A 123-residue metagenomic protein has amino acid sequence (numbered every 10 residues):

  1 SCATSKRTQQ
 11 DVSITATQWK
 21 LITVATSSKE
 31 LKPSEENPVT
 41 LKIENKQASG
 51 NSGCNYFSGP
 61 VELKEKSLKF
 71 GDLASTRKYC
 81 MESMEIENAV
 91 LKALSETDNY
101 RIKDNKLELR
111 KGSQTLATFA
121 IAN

Functional and structural regions predicted by a protein language model:
C2-S58, E62-N123: Lipid interaction determinants
